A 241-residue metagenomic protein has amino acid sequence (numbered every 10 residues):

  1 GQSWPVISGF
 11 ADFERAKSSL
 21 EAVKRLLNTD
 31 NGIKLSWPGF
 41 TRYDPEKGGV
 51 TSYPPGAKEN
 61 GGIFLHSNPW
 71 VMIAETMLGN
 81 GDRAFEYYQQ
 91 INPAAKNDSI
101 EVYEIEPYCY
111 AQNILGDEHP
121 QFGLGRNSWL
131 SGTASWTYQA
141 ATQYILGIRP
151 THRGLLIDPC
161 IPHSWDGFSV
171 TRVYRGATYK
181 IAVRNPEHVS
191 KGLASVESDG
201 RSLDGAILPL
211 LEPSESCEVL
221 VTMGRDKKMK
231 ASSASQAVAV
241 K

Functional and structural regions predicted by a protein language model:
G1-K241: Acidic, mature catalytic/reactive cores of soluble proteins
